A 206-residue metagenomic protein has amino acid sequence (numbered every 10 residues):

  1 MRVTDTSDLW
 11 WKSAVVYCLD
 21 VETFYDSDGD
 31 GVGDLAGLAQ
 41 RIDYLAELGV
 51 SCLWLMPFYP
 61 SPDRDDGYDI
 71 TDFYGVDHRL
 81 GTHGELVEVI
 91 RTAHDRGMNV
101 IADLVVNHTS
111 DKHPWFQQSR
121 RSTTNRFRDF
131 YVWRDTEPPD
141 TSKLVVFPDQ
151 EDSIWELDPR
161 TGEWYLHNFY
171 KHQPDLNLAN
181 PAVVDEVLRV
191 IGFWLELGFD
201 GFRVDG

Functional and structural regions predicted by a protein language model:
R2-L188, G192, E196: Acidic/aromatic-lined carbohydrate-recognition and catalytic surfaces of CAZymes acting on diverse glycans
L53, F202-V204: Hydrophobic residues within beta-strands of alpha/beta enzymes
F199: Short acidic, glycine-rich surface-loop motifs adjacent to enzyme active sites
